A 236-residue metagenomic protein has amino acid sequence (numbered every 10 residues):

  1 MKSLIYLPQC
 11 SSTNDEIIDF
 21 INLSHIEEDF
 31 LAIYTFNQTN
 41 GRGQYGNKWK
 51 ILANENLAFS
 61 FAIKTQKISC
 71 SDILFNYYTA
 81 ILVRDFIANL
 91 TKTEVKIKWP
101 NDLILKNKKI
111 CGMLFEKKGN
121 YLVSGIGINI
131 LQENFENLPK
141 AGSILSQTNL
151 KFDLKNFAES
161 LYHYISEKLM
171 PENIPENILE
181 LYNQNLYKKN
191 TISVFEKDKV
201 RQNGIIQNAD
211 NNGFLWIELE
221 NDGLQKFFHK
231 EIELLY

Functional and structural regions predicted by a protein language model:
M1-A88: N-terminal lobe of the biotin/lipoate ligase/transferase fold
S3-L7, K67-V95, L105-Y236: Long, positively charged amphipathic alpha-helical accessory segments at protein N-termini or as interdomain linkers
L31, T93-K98: A short coil-to-beta-strand element that immediately follows conserved catalytic motifs
